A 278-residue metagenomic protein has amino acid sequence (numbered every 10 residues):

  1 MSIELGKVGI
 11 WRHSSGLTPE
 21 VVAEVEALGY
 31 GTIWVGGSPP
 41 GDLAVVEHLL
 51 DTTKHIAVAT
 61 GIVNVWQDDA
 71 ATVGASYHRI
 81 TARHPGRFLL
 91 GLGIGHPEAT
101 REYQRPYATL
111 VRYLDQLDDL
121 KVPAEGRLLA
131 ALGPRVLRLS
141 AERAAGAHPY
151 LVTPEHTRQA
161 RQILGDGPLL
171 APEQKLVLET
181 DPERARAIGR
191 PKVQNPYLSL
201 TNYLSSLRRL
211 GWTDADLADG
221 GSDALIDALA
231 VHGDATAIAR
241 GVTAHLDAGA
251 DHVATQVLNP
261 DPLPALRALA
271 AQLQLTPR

Functional and structural regions predicted by a protein language model:
M1-R278: Active-site-adjacent structural elements that line small-molecule/cofactor binding pockets in enzymes
